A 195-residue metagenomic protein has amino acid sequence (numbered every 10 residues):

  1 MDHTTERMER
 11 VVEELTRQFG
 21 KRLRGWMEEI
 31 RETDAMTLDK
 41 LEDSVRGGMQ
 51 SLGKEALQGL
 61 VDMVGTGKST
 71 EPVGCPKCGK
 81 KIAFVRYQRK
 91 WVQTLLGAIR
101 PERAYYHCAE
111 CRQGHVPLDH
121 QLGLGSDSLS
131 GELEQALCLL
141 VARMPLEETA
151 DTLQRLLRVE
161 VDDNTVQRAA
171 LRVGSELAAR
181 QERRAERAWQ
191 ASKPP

Functional and structural regions predicted by a protein language model:
M1-P72: N-terminal alpha-helical interaction blocks
D2-E29, T33, G97-P194: Short, positively charged, Gly/Tyr-enriched micro-motifs that form contact patches at catalytic or ligand/partner
V45-G47, P72, G79-K80, H120-L122 (+1 more regions): Short, flexible segments with low predicted structural confidence
L57-G59, V73-P76, R89-W91, G125-D127: Short secondary-structure boundary micro-motifs
G67-G74, Q88, P101-A104: Short metal-coordination and nucleic-acid-contact micro-motifs, chiefly zinc-binding Cys/His arrays
C75-C78, C108: Short cysteine-rich clusters marking metal-coordination/redox-active sites
G79-I82, G114-V116: Cys/His-rich microdomains that often coordinate metals
K81-I99: Short recognition patches in nucleic-acid-associated and regulatory proteins
